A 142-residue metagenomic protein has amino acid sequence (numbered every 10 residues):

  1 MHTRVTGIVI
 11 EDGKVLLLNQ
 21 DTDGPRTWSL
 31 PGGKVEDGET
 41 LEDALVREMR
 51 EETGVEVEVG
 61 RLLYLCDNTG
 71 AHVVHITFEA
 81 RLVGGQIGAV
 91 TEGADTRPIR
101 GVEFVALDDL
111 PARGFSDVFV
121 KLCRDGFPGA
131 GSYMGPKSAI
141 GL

Functional and structural regions predicted by a protein language model:
M1, R26, H72-V74: Residue-level preference for beta-strand/loop junctions
M1-L16, P31-K34: Conserved N-terminal beta-strand and adjoining loop/helix that marks the start of the Nudix/MutT-like hydrolase domain
I10-V15, D23-P25, E36, T69-A71 (+1 more regions): Short, charged/polar surface micro-motifs in flexible loops or helix N-caps
Q20: Short loop/turn segments immediately following the C-termini of beta-strands
P25-W28, D95-L142: Nudix hydrolase/Nudix homology domain
L30-L62, F78: The catalytic Nudix box helix
L62-N68: Short, solvent-exposed loop/turn elements at beta->coil junctions and helix N-caps that rim active or binding pockets
N68-A89, E103-F104, V118, L122-G129: Active-site-adjacent beta-strand/loop module that shapes the phosphate/pyrophosphate-binding cleft
